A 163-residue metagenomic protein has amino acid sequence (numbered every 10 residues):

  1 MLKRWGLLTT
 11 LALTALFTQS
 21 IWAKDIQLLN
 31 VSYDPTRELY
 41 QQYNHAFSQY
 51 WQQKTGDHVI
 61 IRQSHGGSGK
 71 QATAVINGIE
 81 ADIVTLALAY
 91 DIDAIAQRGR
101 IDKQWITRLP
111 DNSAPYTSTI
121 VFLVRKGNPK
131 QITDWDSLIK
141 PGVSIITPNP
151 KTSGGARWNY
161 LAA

Functional and structural regions predicted by a protein language model:
M1-T9: Bacterial N-terminal signal peptides that target proteins for export
G6, T14-A15: Alpha-helical hydrophobic membrane-insertion segments
T9-T10, I60: Intrinsically disordered, low-complexity, compositionally biased regions/tails
L11-A12, Y90: Short, linear, compositionally biased motifs with a strong N-terminal bias
T18-S20: N-terminal signal peptide c-region/cleavage motif recognized by signal peptidases
K24-S153: N-terminal segment of the mature folded domain
R157-A163: Extracytoplasmic/periplasmic substrate-binding proteins
